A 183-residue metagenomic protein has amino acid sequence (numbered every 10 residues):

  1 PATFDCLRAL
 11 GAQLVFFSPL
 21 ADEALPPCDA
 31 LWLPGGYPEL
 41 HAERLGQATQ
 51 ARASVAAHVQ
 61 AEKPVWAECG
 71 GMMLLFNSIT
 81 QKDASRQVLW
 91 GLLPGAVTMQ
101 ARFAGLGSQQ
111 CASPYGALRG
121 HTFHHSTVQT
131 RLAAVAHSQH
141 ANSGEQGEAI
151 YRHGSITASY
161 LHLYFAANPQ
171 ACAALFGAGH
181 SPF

Functional and structural regions predicted by a protein language model:
P1-Q60, V97, A101-F103, H124 (+2 more regions): N-terminal beta1-alpha1 cap of cysteine-dependent amidohydrolase-like domains
A12, P27-C28, A61-K63, R86-V88 (+2 more regions): Short coil/turn connectors at secondary-structure junctions
V15-A21, L75-N77, G105-Q110, S143-Q146: Glycine-rich, charged/polar anion/phosphate-binding loops that engage phosphate groups from diverse ligands
V15-F16, W32, A67, L74 (+2 more regions): Structured core elements
E23-L25, A57, W66, S113-Y115 (+1 more regions): Solvent-exposed alpha-helices and their adjacent loops that cap or buttress functional pockets in soluble metabolic
P38-Q110: Cysteine-nucleophile active-site neighborhood
A112-G154: Catalytic beta-strand/loop cores that center a nucleophilic Ser/Cys/Thr and support acyl-enzyme chemistry
H162: Cys/His-rich Zn2+-binding "zinc-finger" mini-domains, especially FYVE domains and B-box/RING-like TRIM modules
